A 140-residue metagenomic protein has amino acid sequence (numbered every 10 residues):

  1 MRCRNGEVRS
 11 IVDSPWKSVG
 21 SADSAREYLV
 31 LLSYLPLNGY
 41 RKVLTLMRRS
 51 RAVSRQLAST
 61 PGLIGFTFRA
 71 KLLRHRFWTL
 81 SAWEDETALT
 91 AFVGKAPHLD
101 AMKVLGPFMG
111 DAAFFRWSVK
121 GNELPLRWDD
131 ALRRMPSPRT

Functional and structural regions predicted by a protein language model:
M1-R76, T90-A91, A113-T140: Short S/T/G/P-rich N-terminal loop/turn motif that feeds into the first structured element of a domain
R2, E86-F114: An amphipathic, aromatic/His-enriched active-site/gating alpha helix that lines ligand/cofactor pockets
